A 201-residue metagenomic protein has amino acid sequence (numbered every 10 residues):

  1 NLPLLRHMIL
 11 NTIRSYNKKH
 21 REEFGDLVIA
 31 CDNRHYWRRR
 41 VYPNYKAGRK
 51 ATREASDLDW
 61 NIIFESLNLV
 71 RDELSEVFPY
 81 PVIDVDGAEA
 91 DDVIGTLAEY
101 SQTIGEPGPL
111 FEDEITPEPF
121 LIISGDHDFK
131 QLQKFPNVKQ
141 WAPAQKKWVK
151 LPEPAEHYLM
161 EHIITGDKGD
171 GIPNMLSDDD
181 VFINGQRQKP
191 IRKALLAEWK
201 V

Functional and structural regions predicted by a protein language model:
N1-K46: Non-catalytic, usually N-terminal nucleic-acid engagement modules in DNA/RNA processing proteins
E23-F24, K50-V201: Extended two-metal-dependent nuclease catalytic cores across DNA- and RNA-processing enzymes
